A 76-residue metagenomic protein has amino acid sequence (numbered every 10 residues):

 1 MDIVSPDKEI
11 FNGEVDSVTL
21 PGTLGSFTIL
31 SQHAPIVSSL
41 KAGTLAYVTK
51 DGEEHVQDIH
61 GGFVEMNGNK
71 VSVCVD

Functional and structural regions predicted by a protein language model:
D2-D76: Compact, glycine-rich, soluble single-domain proteins
